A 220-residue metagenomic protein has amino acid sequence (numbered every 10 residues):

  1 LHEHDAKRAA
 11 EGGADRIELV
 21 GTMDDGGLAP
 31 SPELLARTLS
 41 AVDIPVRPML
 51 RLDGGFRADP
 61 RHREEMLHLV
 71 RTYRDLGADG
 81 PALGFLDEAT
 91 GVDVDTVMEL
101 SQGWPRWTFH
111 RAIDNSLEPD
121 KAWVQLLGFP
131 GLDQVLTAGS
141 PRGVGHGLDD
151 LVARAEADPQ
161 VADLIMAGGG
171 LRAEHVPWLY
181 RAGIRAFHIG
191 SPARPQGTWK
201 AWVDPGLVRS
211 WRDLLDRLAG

Functional and structural regions predicted by a protein language model:
L1-G12, R57-T72, V97, D114-P130 (+3 more regions): Catalytic cores of alpha/beta
H2-E3, G21-M23, L50-G54, F85-A89 (+4 more regions): Active-site-proximal loop/turn and secondary-structure-junction residues that shape catalytic pockets, frequently
R16-L28, T72-E88, P130-G145, G183-P205: Glycine-rich phosphate-binding active-site loops on the catalytic face of alpha/beta enzymes
I17, V42-I44, G77, Q102-P105 (+3 more regions): Short helix-capping segments at alpha-helix termini
I17-L19, V46-L50, P81-L83, W107-R111 (+3 more regions): Hydrophobic faces of well-ordered beta-strands that scaffold small-molecule active sites in alpha/beta enzyme cores
S31-V97: Glycine/small-residue-rich loop that forms an oxyanion/phosphate-binding "nest" at active or ligand-binding sites
L35, L148-A155, Y180, P192-G220: C-terminal helical cap(s) of enzyme catalytic domains, especially alpha/beta-barrels
R106-H146: Histidine/lysine/aspartate-rich catalytic loop segments that bind and position anionic ligands
